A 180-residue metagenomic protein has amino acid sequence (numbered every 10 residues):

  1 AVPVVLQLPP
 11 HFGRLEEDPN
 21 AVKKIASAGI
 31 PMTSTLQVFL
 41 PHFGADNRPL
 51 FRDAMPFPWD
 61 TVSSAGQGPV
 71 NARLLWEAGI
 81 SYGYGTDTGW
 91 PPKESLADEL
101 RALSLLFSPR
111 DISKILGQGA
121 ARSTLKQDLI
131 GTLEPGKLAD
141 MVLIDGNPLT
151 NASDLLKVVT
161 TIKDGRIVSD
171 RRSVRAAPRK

Functional and structural regions predicted by a protein language model:
A1-A65, R122-T124, D145, S169-R171: Active-site core of metal-dependent hydrolases
P3, N20, E94-D98, L156: Generic recognition of short, well-ordered alpha-helical segments
V4-Q7, G79, L138, K157: Short loop/turn motifs at secondary-structure junctions
K24-G29, A78-G79, L155: Structured helix-beta-strand junction loops
S27, E134, K163: Short, ordered coil/turn segments that flank beta-strands lining enzyme active or ligand-binding pockets
A54-P56, S64-P148: His/Asp/Glu-enriched, well-ordered alpha-helical/loop segment that forms or immediately abuts the divalent-metal
I112-Q118, R122, L138-R179: C-terminal cap of metal-dependent C-N hydrolases
